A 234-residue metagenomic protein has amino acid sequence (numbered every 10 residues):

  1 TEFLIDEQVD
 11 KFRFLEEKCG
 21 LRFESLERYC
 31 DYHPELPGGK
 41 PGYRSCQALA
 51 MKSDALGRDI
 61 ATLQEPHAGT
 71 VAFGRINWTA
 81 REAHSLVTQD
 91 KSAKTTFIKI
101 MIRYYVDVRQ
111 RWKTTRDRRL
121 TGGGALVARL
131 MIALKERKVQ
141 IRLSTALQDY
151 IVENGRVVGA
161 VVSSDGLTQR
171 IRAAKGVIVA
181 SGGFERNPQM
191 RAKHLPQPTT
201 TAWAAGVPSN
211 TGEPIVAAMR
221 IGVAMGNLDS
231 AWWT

Functional and structural regions predicted by a protein language model:
T1: Glycine-rich FAD cofactor-binding loop and adjacent beta-loop-alpha segment at the N-terminus of flavoprotein
L4-D165, P188: Conserved redox-cofactor binding core of oxidoreductases
T115-G124, E136, S164-T234: Glycine-rich loop(s) and the adjacent beta-strand/alpha-helix scaffold that form part
